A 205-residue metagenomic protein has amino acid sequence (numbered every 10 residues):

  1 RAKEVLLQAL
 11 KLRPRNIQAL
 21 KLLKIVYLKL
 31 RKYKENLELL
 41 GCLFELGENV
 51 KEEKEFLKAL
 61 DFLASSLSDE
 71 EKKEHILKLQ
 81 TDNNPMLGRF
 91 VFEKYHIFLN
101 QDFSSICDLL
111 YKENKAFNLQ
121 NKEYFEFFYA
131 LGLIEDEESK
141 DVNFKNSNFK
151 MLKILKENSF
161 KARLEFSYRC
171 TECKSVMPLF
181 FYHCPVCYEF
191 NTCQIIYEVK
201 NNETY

Functional and structural regions predicted by a protein language model:
A2-Q8, Y33-L46, D69-N83, D102-N121 (+1 more regions): Alpha-helical repeat scaffolds
A19, N36, E52-E53: TPR alpha-solenoid repeat register
L30, V50, S66-L67: Structural motif corresponding to the intra-repeat A-B loop/turn of tetratricopeptide repeats
A116-Y205: Cys/His-clustered metal-coordination modules, chiefly Zn-binding fingers
